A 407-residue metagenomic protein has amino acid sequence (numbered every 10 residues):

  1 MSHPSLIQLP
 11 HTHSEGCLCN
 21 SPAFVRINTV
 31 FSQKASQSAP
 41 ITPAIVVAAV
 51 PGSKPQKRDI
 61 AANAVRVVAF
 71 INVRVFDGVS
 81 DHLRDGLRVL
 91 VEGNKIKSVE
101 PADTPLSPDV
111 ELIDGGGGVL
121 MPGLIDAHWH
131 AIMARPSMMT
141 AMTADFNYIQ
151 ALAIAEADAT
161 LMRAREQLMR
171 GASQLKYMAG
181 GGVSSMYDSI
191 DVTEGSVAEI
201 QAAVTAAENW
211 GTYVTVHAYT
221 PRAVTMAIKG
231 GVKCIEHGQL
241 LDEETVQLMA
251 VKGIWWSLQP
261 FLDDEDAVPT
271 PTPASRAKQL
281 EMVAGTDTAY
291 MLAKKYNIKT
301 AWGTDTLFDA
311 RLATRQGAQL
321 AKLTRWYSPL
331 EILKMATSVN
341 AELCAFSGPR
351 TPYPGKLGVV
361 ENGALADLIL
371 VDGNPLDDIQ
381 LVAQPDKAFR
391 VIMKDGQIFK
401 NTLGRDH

Functional and structural regions predicted by a protein language model:
S2-A64: N-terminal pre-domain segments of enzymes
I45-V47, P51-V68, V75, V79-M121: Histidine-rich, glycine-flanked metal-binding segment
V73, V89, N94, G117 (+14 more regions): Divalent metal-coordination and catalytic microenvironments
P108-V119, L161-A172, L241-I254, M291: Short amphipathic alpha-helices and their capping/turn segments at secondary-structure boundaries
G118-T160, A198, R222, G230: Metal-associated gating/positioning segment near the N- to mid-region
M178-T288, K299-A301, T306-D309, D372: Active-site core of metal-dependent hydrolases
N209, Y213, A284-P375: His/Asp/Glu-enriched, well-ordered alpha-helical/loop segment that forms or immediately abuts the divalent-metal
P349-H407: C-terminal cap of metal-dependent C-N hydrolases
